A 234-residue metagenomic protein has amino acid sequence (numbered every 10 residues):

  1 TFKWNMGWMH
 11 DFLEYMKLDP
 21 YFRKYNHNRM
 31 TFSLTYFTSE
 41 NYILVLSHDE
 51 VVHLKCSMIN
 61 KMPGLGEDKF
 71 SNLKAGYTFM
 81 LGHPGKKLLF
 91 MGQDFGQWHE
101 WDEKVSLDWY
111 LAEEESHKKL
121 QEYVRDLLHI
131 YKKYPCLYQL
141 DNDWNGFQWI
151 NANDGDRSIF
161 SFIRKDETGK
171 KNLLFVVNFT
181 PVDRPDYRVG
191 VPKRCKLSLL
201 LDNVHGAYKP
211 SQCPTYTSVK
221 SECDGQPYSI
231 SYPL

Functional and structural regions predicted by a protein language model:
T1-P63, E67-F70, K74-A75, G82: Glycan-recognition surfaces
F22-Y25, L54-K55, G64-L89, Q93-L234: Carbohydrate-interacting/catalytic domains
